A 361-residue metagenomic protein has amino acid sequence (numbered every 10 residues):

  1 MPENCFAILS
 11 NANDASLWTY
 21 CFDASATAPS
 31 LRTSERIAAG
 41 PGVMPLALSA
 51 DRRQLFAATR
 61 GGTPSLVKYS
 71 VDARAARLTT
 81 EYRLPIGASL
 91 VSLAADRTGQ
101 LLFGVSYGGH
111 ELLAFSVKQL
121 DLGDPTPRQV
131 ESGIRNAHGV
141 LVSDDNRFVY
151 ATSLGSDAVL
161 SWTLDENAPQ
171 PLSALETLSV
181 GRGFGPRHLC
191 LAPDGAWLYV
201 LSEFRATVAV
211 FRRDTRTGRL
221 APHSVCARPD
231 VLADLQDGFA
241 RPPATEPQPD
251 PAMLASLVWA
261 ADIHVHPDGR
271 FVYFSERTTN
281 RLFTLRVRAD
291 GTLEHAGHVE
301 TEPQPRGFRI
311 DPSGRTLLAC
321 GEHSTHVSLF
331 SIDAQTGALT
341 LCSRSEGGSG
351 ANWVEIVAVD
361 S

Functional and structural regions predicted by a protein language model:
S10-A12, R60-G61, Y107, V117 (+7 more regions): Short loop/turn segments immediately following the C-termini of beta-strands
A15-L17, T63-L66, H110-L112, D157-V159 (+3 more regions): Structural signal for beta-propeller blades
Y20-A28, Y69-A76, F115-G123, W162-Q170 (+3 more regions): Short loop/turn segments immediately following beta-strands, especially the blade-tip and inter-blade linker loops
R32-A38, T79-L84, T126-E131, S173-S179 (+4 more regions): A short beta-strand motif characteristic of beta-propeller blades
T33-G99: Blade-loop segments of beta-propeller domains
A39-D51, I86-Q100, V130-N146, V180-G195 (+3 more regions): Beta-rich, blade/repeat-based domains predominating in secreted/periplasmic proteins but also intracellular
Y150-A209: Loop-centered beta-sheet repeat module
